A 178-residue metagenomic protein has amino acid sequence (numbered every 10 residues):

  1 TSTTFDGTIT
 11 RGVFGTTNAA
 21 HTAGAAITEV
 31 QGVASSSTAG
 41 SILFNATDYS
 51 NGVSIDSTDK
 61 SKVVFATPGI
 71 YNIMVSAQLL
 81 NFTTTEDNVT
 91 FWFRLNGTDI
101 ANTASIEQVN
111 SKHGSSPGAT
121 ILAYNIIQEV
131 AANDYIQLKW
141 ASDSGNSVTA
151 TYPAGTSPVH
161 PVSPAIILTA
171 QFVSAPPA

Functional and structural regions predicted by a protein language model:
T1-V33: Small/polar beta-strand repeat architecture
Q31-E86, L95, T103-K112, N146-A178: Terminal (often C-terminal
G69-L79, I121-N125, N133-A141: Extracellular beta-strand-rich recognition modules
T90-R94, Q137: Beta-strand signatures of extracellular beta-sandwich domains
D99-A131: Glycine-rich strand-loop-strand elements at beta-sheet edges
